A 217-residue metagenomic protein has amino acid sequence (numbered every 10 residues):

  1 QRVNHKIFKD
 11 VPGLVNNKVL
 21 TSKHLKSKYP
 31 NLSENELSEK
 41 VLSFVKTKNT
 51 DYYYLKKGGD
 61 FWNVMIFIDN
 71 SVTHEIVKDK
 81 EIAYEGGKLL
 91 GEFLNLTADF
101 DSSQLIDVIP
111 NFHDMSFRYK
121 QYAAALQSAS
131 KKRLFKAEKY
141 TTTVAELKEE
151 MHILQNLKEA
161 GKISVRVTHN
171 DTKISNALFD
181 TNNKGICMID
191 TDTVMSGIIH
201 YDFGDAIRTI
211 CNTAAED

Functional and structural regions predicted by a protein language model:
Q1-Q104: ATP-binding pocket architecture of kinase catalytic cores
H5-G13, I68-L89, D99-H169, N176-C187: ATP-dependent phospho-/nucleotidyl transfer catalytic cores
K56-K57, F179-N182, I198-Y201: Short glycine/proline-enriched turns and hinge-like loops at secondary-structure junctions
D60-N63, F117, D202-D205: Generic alpha-helical secondary structure signal
K162, R166, G197-H200, G204: Conserved structured core elements
N170, I189, Y201: Active-site flanking residues adjacent to catalytic metal/cofactor-binding acidic residues
I189-M195: Activation of the activation-loop gatekeeper triad in protein kinase-fold domains
H200-D217: Active-site activation/catalytic loop segments of kinase-like enzymes and analogous catalytic loops in related
